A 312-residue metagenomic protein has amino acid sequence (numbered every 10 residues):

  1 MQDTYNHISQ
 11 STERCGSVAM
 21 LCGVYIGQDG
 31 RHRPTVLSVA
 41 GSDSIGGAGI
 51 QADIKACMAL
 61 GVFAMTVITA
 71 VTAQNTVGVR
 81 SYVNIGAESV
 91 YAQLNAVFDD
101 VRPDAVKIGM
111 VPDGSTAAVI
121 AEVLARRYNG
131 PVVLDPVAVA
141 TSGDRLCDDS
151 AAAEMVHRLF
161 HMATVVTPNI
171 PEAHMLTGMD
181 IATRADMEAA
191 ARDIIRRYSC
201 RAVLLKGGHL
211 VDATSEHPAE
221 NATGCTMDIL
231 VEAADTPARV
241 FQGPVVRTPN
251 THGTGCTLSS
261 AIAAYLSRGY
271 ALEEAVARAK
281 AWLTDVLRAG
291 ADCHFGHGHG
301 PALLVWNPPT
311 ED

Functional and structural regions predicted by a protein language model:
D3-D29, V211-C225, A234-T236: Intrinsically disordered, low-complexity terminal tails and inter-domain linkers enriched for S/T/G/P/D/E
H7, G16, L21-S38, I54-T141 (+2 more regions): Conserved N-terminal subdomain of the carbohydrate kinase-like
R33, S81-N84, E273-D312: Charged C-terminal helix
V39-I45, A238-H252: Short pre-catalytic strand/loop immediately N-terminal to key active-site residues, enriched for Gly-Thr
A56, H174-M175, P249-L272: Short, small-residue alpha-helix embedded
L60-M65, A238-R239, Y265-A279: Phosphate-handling active-site elements
D149-A238: Conserved phosphate/ATP/ADP-binding segment of small-molecule kinases
